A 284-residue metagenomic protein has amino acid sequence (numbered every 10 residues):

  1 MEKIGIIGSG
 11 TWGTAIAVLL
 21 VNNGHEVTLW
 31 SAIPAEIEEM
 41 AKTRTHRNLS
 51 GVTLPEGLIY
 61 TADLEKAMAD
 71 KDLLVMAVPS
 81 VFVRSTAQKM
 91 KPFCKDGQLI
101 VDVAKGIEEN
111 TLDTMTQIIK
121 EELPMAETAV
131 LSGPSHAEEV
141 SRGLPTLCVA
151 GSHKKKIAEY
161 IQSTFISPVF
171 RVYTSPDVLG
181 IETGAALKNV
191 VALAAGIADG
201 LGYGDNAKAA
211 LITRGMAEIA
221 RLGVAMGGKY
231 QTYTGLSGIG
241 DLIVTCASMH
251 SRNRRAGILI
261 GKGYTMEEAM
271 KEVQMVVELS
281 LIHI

Functional and structural regions predicted by a protein language model:
M1-T53, Y60-A62, K89: NAD(P)+-binding Rossmann beta1-loop-alpha1 motif at the extreme N-terminus of oxidoreductases
L54, T61-A69, L73-P145, I161: Rossmann-like NAD(P)(H) cofactor-binding subdomain of soluble oxidoreductases
A69-D70, L187, I239: Alpha-helix C-terminal capping/helix-to-coil transition sites in glycosyltransferase folds
F82, F93, I118-A126, P145-T232: Internal alpha-helical scaffold of NAD(P)-dependent oxidoreductase catalytic cores
I239-M266: Acidic, Mg2+-coordinating active-site segments of isoprenoid diphosphate-utilizing enzymes
I282-I284: Conserved small/polar residues in nucleotide/adenosyl-binding loops
